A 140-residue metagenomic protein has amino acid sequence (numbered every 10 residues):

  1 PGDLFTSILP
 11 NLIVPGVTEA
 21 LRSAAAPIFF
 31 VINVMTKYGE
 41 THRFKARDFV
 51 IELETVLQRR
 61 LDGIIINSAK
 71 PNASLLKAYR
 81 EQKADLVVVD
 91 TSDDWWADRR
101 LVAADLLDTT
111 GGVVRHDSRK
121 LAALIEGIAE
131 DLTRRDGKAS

Functional and structural regions predicted by a protein language model:
D3-R60, P71, L75-K83: Conserved phosphate- and dinucleotide-binding cores of soluble alpha/beta proteins, encompassing both enzyme active
R43-S140: C-terminal functional extensions of proteins
